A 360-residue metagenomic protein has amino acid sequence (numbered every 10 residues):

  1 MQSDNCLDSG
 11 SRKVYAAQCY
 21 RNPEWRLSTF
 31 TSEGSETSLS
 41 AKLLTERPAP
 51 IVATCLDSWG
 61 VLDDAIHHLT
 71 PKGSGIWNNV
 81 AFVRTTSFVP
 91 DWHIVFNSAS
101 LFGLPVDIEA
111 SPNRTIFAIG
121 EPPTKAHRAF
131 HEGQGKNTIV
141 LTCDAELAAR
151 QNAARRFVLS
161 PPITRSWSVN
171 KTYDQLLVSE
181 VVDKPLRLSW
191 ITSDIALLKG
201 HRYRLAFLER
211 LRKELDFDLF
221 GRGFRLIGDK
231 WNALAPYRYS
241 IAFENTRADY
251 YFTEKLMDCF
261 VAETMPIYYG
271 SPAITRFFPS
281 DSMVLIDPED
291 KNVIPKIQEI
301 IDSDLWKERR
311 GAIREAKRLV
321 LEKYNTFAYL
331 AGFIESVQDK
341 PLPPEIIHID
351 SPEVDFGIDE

Functional and structural regions predicted by a protein language model:
S11-I119, F130-G223, K230-E360: Pol beta-like nucleotidyltransferase catalytic core
P122-K125: Canonical radical SAM enzyme core domain
